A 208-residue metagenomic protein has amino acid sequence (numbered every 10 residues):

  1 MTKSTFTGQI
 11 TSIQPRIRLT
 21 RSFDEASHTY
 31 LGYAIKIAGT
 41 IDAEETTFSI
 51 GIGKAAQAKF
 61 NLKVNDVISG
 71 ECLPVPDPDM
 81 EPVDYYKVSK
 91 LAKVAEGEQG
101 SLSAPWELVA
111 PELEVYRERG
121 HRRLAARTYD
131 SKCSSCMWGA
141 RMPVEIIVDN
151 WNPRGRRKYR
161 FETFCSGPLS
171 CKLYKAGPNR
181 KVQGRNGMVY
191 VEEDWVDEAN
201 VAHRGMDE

Functional and structural regions predicted by a protein language model:
M1-G32, C133-C136: Structural detector for short beta-strands of small beta-barrel domains
M1-Q9, V64, S69, R127-D130: Short coil-to-beta-strand transition motifs
T7-I10, A34, S49, S69-E71 (+1 more regions): Conserved beta-strand residues within beta-sheet cores
Q9, I13-R16, T40, V75 (+2 more regions): Residue-level recognition of beta-strand microenvironments
L19-I50, V148-R156, R160-C165: OB-fold (S1/OB) nucleic-acid-binding surfaces
G53-E71: Short nucleic-acid-contacting surface segments enriched for D/E, G, S/T with interspersed K/R
L73-A110: OB-fold/S1-family single-stranded nucleic acid-binding modules
Q99-E208: Nucleic-acid-binding small beta-barrel platforms of the OB/S1 family and closely associated recruitment extensions
